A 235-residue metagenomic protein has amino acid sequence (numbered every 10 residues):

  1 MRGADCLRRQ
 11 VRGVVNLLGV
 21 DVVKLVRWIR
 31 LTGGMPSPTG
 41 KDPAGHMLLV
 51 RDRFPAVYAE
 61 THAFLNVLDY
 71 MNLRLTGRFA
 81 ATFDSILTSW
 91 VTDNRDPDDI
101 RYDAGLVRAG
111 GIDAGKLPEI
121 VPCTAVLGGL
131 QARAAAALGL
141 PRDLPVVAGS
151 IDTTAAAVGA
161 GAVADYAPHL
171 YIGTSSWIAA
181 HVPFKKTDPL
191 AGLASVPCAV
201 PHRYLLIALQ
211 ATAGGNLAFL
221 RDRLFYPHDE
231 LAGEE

Functional and structural regions predicted by a protein language model:
M1-E234: Glycine-rich phosphate-binding/catalytic subdomain of phosphoryl-transfer and nucleotide/sugar-phosphate-processing
